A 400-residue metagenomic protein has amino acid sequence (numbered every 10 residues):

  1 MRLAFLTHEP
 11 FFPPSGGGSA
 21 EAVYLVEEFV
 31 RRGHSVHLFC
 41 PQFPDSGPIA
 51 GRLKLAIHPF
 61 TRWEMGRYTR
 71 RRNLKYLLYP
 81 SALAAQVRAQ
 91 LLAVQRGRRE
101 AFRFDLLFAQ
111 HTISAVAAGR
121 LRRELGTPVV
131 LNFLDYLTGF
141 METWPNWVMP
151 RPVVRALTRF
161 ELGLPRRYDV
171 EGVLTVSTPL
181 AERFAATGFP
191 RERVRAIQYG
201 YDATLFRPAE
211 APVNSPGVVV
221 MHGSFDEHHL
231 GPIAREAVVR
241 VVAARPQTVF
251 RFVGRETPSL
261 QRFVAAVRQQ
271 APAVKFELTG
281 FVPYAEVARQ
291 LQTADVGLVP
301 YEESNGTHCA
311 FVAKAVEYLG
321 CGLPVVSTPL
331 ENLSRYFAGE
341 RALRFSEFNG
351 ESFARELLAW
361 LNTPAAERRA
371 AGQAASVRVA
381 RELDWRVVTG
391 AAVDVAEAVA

Functional and structural regions predicted by a protein language model:
M1-G47, G51, V241-A243, L330: N-terminal subdomain of nucleotide-sugar transferases
T61-L77, V130-L164, E182, R191: Acceptor-binding helix/loop patch of EC 2.4 sugar-transfer enzymes, predominantly nucleotide-sugar-dependent
A85-L91, V116, R120-E124, F133 (+3 more regions): Membrane-proximal helix-turn-helix segments that form the acceptor-binding/catalytic region of lipid-linked
L174, E210-V242, R251: Conserved donor-binding/catalytic core segment of Leloir-type glycosyltransferases
P179, G200: Carbohydrate-associated surface elements
H229-P232, P283-Q290, G297-E317, V326-Y336: Nucleotide-sugar-dependent
G254, Q261-L291: Nucleotide-activated donor-binding/catalytic signature segment of Leloir-type glycosyltransferases, i.e., the conserved
G339-E351, A359-A365: Conserved acidic donor-binding segment of nucleotide-sugar-dependent glycosyltransferases
